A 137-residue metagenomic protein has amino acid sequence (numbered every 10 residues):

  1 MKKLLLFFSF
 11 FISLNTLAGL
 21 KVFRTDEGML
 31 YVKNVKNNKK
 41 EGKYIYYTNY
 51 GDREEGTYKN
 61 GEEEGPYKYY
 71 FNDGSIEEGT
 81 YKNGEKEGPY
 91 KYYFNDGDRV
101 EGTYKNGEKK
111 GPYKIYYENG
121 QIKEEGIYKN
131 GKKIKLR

Functional and structural regions predicted by a protein language model:
K2-S9: Sec-dependent signal peptide hydrophobic core
L5, N15-F71, S75-R137: Periodic aromatic/glycine/histidine/acidic cluster detector with a strong bias toward beta-strand repeat architectures
